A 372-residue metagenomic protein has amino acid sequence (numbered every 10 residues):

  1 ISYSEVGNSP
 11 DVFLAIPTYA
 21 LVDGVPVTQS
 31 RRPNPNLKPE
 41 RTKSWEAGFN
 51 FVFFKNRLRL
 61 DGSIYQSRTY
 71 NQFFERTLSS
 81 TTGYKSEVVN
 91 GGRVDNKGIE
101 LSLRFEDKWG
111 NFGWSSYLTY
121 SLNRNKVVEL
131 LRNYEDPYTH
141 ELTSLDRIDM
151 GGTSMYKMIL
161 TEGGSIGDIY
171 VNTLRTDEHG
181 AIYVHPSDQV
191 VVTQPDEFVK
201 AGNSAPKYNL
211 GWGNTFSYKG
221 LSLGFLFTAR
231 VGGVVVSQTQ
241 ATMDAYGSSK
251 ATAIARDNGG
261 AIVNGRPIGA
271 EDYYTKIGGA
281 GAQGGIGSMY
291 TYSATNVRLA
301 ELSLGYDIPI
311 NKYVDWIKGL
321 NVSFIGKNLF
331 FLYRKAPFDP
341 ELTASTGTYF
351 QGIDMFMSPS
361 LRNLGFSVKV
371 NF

Functional and structural regions predicted by a protein language model:
S2-L37, I64-V89, V128-R132, G347: Surface-exposed extracellular loop regions of Gram-negative outer-membrane beta-barrel proteins, predominantly
Y3-S9, I64-Y70, F105-D107, Y120-K126 (+6 more regions): Transmembrane beta-strands of outer-membrane beta-barrel pores
E5, S9-P17, Q72-R76, S80 (+4 more regions): Outer-membrane beta-barrel and related beta-rich outer-membrane complex signature in Gram-negative bacteria
A15-L60, E87-W109, N203-N209, M355-G365: Outer-membrane beta-barrel signature, preferentially recognizing the C-terminal barrel domain of Gram-negative
A47-F51, G62, L101-F105, W212-Y218 (+4 more regions): Residues on the lipid-exposed face of transmembrane beta-strands in outer-membrane beta-barrel proteins
V89-G92, E106-S204, K327, R334-K335: Conserved small-residue
G91-N96, L142-V171, H179, N258 (+3 more regions): C-terminal beta-signal and terminal closure region of outer-membrane beta-barrel proteins
R230-N321, I325-K327: Extracytoplasmic gating/loop element in the C-terminal half of outer-membrane beta-barrel translocons and assembly
